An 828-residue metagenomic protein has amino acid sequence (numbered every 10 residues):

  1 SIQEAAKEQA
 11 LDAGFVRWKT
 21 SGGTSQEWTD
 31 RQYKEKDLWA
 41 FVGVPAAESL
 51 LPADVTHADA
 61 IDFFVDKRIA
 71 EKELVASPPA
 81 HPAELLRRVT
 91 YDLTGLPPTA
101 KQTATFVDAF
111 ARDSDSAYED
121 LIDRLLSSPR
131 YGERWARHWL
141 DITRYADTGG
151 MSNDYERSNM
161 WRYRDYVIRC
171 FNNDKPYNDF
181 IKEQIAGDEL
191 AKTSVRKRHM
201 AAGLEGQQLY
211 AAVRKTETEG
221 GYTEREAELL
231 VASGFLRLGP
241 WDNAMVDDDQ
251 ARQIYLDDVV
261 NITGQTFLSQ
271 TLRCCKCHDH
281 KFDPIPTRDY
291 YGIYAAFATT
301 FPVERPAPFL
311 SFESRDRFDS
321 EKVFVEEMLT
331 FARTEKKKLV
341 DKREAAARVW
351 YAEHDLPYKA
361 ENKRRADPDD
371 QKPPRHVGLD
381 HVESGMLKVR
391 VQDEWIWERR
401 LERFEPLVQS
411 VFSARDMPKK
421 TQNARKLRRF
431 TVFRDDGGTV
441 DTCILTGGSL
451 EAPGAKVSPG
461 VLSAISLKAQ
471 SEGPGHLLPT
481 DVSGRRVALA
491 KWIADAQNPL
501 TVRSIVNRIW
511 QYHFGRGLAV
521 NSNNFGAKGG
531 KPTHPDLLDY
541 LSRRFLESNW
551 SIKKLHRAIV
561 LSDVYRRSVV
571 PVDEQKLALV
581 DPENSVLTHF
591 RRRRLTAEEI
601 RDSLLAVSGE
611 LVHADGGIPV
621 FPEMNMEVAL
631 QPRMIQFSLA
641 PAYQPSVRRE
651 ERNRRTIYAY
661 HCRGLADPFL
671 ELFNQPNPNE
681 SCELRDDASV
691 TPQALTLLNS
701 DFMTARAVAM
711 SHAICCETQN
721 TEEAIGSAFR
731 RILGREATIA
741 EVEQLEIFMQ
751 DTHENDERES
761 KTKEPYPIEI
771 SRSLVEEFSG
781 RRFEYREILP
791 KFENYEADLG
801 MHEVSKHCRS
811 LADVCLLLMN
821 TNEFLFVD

Functional and structural regions predicted by a protein language model:
S1-D54: N-terminal pre-domain segments of enzymes
S1-Q9, A307-V349: C-terminal capping alpha-helices of c-type cytochrome domains
A53-R130, R144-L209, V213-R214, Q253-Y255 (+12 more regions): Primarily short, surface-exposed interaction patches in extracytoplasmic proteins
L190-K192, R198, G203-R214, T218-T330 (+2 more regions): Sequence context surrounding c-type heme c attachment/ligation sites in exported
V814: Globin-like tetrapyrrole-binding proteins
